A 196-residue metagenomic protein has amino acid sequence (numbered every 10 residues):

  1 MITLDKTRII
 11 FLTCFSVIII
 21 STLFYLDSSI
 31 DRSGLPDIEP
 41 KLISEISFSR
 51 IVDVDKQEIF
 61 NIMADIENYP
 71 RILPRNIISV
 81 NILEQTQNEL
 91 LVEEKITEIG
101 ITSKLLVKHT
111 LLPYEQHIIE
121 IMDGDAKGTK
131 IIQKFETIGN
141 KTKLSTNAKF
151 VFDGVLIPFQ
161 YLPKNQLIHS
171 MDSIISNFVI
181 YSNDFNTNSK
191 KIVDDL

Functional and structural regions predicted by a protein language model:
M1-V17: N-terminal Sec-pathway targeting helices
I20-Q87: Hydrophobic ligand-binding cavity/cleft-lining segments
G34, E45-S47, N76-V80, L91-E93 (+2 more regions): Short structured motifs
F48-R50, V80-I82, K104-L111, K130-T137 (+1 more regions): Hydrophobic/aromatic beta-strand elements that line small-molecule binding cavities or substrate pockets in beta-rich
D53-Q57, E84-N88, T110-E115, K134-K143: A short, structured loop/turn motif at beta-sheet edges
E58-M63, Y69, V92, H109 (+2 more regions): Hydrophobic pocket/interface hotspot
R71, V80-A126, S176-L196: Glycine-rich portal/gate segments that line the openings of hydrophobic small-molecule binding cavities
I121-H169, S173: Beta-strand/loop substructures that line and gate deep hydrophobic ligand-binding cavities in soluble
